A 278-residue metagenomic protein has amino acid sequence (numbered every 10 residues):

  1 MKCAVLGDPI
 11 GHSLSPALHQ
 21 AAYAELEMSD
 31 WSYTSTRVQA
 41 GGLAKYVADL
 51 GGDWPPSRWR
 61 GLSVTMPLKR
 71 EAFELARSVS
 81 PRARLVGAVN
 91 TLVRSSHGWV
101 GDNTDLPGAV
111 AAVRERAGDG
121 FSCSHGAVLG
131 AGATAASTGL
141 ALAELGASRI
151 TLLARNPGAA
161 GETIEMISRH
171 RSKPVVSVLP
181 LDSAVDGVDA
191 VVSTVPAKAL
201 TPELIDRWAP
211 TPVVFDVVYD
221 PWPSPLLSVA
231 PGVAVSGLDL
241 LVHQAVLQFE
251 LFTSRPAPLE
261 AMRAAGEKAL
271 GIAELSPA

Functional and structural regions predicted by a protein language model:
M1-G118, P221, V229: Phosphate/diphosphate ligand-binding glycine-rich loop within oxidoreductases
G7-P9, N103-L106, V113-A117, S122-A147 (+1 more regions): Glycine-rich adenosine-cofactor-binding loop
E71, K198-V217: Rossmann-fold NAD(P) dinucleotide-binding segment
R94, A209-L259, A264-G266: Rossmann-fold NAD(P)-binding glycine/threonine-rich loop
E144-R149, S172, G232-V233: Conserved S-adenosyl-L-methionine
A147-H170: NAD(P)-binding Rossmann-fold cofactor-contacting core
K173-V188: Short acidic low-complexity segments
E260-A278: A short, charged, Gly/Pro-tolerant segment at domain boundaries
